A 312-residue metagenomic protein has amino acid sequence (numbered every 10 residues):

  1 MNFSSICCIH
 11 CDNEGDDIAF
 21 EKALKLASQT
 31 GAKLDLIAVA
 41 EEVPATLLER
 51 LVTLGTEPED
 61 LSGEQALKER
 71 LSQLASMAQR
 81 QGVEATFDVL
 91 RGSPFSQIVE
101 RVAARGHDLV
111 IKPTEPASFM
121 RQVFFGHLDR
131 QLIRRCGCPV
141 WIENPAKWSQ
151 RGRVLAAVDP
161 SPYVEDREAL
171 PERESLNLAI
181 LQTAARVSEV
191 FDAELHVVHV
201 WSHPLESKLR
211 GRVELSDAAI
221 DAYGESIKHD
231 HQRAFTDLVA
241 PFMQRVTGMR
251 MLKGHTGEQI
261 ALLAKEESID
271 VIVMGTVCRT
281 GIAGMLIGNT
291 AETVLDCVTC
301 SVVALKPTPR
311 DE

Functional and structural regions predicted by a protein language model:
M1-N2, G15, K22-K25, S76-V110 (+4 more regions): Structural beta-alpha unit
M1-T56, R153-D217, R310: Small/aliphatic-rich secondary-structure junction motif
S28, A103-A104, R134, E189 (+2 more regions): Solvent-exposed polar/charged
D35-I37, T86-L90, W141, H196-V198 (+2 more regions): General small-molecule cofactor/ligand-binding pocket signal
G55-E69, A218-R233: A short acidic, glycine-rich active-site loop that binds or catalyzes chemistry on phosphate/adenosine moieties
K112-Q131, Y163, V271-D296, D311: Glycine-rich, Arg-bearing micro-motifs that act as flexible, cationic patches
Q131-P145, C297-S301, L305: Short, acidic/small-residue loops that bind anionic groups at enzyme active sites
